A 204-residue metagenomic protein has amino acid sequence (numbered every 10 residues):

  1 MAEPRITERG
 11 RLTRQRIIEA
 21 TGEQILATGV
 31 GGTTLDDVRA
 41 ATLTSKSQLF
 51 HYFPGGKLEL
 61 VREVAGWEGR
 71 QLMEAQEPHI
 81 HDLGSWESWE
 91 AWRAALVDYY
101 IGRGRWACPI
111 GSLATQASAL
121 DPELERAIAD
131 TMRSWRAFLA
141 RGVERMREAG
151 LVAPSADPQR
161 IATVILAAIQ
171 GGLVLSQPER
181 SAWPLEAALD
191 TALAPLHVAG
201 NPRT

Functional and structural regions predicted by a protein language model:
M1-L12, G200-T204: N-terminal intrinsically disordered/low-complexity leader segments
R16, A20, Q24-E63: Helix-turn-helix
A27-G31, W106, A149: Short coil/turn segments at alpha/beta junctions that flank glycine-rich nucleotide-binding fingerprints
V61, S88, G102-R126: Amphipathic alpha-helical segments used for helix-helix packing
A65-Q71: Short, basic, alpha-helical segments at the C-terminal edge of helix-turn-helix-like DNA-binding modules
Q76-W106, P158-I165: Hydrophobic alpha-helical connector segments
G104, I110, P122-S134, R147-A194 (+1 more regions): Hydrophobic/aromatic-rich alpha-helical bundle segments in the mid-to-C-terminal region
